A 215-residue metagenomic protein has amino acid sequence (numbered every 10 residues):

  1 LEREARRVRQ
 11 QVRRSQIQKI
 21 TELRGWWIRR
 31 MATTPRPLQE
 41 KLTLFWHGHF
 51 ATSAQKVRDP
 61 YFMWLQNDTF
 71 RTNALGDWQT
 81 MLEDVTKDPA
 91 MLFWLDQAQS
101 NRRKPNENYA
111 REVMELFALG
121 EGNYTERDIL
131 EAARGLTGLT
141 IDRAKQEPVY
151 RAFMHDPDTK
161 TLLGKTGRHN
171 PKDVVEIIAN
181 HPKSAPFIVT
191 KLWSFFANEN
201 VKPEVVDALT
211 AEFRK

Functional and structural regions predicted by a protein language model:
L1-N73: N-terminal accessory alpha/beta regions
A5-V8, L23, W27, D59-K215: Active-site substrate-binding loop specific to GH73 endo-beta-N-acetylglucosaminidase modules in bacterial autolysins
